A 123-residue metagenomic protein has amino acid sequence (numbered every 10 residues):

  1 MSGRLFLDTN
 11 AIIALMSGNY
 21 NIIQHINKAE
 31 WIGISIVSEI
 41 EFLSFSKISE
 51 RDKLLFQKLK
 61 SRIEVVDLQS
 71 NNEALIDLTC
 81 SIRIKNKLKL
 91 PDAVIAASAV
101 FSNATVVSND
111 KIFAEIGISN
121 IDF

Functional and structural regions predicted by a protein language model:
M1-G3, A96, V100-F123: Acidic, PIN/NYN-like endoribonuclease modules and their adjacent C-terminal/linker elements
M1-I34, S44-K58: Short, well-structured N-terminal submotif of metal-dependent ribonuclease cores
L7-N10, I34-S35, L88-K89, D110-K111 (+1 more regions): Histidine- and aromatic-rich ligand-binding microenvironments
I12, E39-F42, F113-A114: A generic structural signal for short hydrophobic patches within well-formed alpha-helices
K28-A29, R62, S102: Structured helix-beta-strand junction loops
I32, E64-V66, N120: Short secondary-structure junctions
E39, K53-F56, I76: A general structural signal for well-ordered alpha-helical segments in protein cores
V66-N109: Active-site neighborhoods of divalent-metal-dependent phosphate/nucleic-acid chemistry enzymes
